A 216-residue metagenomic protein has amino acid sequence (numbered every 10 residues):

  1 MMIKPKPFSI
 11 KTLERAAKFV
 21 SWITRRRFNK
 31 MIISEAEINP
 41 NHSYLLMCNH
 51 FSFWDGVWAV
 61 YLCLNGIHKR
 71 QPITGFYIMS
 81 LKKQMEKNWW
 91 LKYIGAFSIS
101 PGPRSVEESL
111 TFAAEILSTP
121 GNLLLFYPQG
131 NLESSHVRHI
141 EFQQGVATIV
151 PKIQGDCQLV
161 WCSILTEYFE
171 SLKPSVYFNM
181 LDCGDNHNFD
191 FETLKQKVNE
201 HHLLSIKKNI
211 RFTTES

Functional and structural regions predicted by a protein language model:
M2-F8, E107-S216: Non-catalytic C-terminal accessory region of glycerolipid acyltransferases and related lyso-lipid remodeling enzymes
I3-F28, E86-I94: Alpha-helical membrane-targeting segments
E14, K18-H50: Helix-to-loop junction immediately C-terminal to a conserved catalytic motif
R26-I32, R104-F112: Glycine-rich, highly charged phosphate/nucleotide-binding loops
R27, P72, I153-G155: Short, structurally constrained coil/turn elements that cap an alpha-helix or connect an alpha-helix to the following
A36-E37, K69-R70, N88-W89, E115-I116 (+1 more regions): Short secondary-structure boundary/capping segments
E37, K82, S100-G102, S163 (+1 more regions): Residues at the C-termini of beta-strands that transition into short coil/loop
P40-G102: Catalytic core of membrane glycerolipid acyltransferases/transacylases, capturing the structured, soluble-facing
